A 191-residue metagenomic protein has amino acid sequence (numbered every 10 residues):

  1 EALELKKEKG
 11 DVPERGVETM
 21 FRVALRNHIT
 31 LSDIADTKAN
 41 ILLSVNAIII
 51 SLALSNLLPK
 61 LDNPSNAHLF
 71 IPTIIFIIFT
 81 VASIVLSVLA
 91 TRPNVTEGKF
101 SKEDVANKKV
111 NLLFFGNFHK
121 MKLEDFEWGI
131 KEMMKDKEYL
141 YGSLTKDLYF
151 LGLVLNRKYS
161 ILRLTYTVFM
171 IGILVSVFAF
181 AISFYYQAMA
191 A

Functional and structural regions predicted by a protein language model:
E1-E4, M189-A191: Short, Lys/Arg-enriched, disordered terminal segments
A2-F21, K131-D147: Short, charged cytosolic
E4-E8, R15, A106, N117 (+3 more regions): N-proximal short alpha-helices
F21-D33, L151-R157: Cytosolic juxtamembrane amphipathic/interface segments immediately preceding and feeding into a transmembrane helix
R26, T30-G98, L162-A191: Alpha-helical transmembrane segments and their immediate juxtamembrane boundary regions in integral membrane proteins
F100-F118: Membrane-cytosol interface motif
L112-G142: Acidic, Ser/Thr-rich low-complexity segments on the non-lumenal side of membrane proteins
E138-L164: Hydrophobic alpha-helical transmembrane segments and immediately flanking/interface helices in integral membrane
